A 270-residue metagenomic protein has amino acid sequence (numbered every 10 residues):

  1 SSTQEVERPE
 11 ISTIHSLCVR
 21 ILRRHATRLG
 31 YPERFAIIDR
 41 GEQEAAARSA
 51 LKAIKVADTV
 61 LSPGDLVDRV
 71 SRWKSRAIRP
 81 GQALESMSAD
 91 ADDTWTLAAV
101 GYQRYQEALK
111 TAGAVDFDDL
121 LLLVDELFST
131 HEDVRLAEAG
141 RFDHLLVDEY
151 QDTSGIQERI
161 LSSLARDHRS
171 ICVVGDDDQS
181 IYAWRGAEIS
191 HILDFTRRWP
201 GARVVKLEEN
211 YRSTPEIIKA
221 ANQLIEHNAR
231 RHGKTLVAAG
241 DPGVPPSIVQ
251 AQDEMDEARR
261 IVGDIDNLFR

Functional and structural regions predicted by a protein language model:
S1, L17-R24, A46-A50, I160 (+4 more regions): Alpha-helical scaffold elements adjacent to nucleotide-binding pockets in ATP/GTP-utilizing enzyme cores
S1-E33, I37-I38, E44, A112 (+3 more regions): P-loop NTPase Walker
E5-P9, A46, D167-S170, D176-D178 (+2 more regions): Short glycine-/polar-rich loops that comprise or flank the Walker A/P-loop and associated switch/sensor motifs
R8-I11, H15, R40-E44, R48 (+7 more regions): Amphipathic alpha-helical transducer elements in NTP-driven molecular machines
E10, A36-Q43, D90-D194, K206-S213: Conserved helicase NTPase motor core
A26, P200-R203, E208-R270: Helicase P-loop NTPase motor core
G41-L109: Coupling/switch/interface segments within P-loop NTPase motor domains and analogous charged loops in nucleic-acid
K74-Q82, A114, L224-T235: Proline-centered turn/helix-capping motifs that create local helix->coil transitions or kinks
